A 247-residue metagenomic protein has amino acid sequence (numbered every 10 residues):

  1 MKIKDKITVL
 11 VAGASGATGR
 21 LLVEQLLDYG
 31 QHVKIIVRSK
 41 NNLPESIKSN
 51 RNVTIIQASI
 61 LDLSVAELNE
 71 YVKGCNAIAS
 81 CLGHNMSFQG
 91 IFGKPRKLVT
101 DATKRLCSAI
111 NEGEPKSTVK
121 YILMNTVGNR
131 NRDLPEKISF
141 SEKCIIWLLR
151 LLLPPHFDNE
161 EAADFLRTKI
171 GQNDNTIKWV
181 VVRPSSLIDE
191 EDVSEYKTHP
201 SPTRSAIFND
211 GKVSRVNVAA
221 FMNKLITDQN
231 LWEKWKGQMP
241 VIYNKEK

Functional and structural regions predicted by a protein language model:
K2-Q31: N-terminal Rossmann NAD(P)H-binding glycine-rich loop of SDR-like oxidoreductase domains
I3, T8, A17, V119 (+1 more regions): Mid/C-terminal beta-alpha module of Rossmann-like enzyme folds, strongest in SDR-family dehydrogenases/epimerases
V9, I35, E45-R105, A109-E112: NAD(P)H-binding glycine-rich loop region in Rossmannoid oxidoreductase-like domains and their noncatalytic homologs
Q31-S39: Conserved glycine-rich Rossmann-like NAD(P)H-binding loop of the short-chain dehydrogenase/reductase
S87, V127-L134, L187-E190: Conserved catalytic-site region of short-chain dehydrogenase/reductase
S87-F92, E136-P155, S201-D210: Alpha-helical membrane-targeting segments
R105-P154: Conserved Rossmann-fold NAD(P)-dependent oxidoreductase catalytic core, especially the SDR/UDP-sugar
A163-D189: Conserved beta-loop-beta element that borders a ligand/cofactor-binding pocket
